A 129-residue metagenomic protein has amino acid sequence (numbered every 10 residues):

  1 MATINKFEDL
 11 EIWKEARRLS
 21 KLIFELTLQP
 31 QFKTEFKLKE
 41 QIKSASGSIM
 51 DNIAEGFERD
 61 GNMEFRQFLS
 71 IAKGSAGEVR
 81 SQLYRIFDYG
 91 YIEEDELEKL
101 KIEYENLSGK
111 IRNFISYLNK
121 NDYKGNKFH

Functional and structural regions predicted by a protein language model:
M1-H129: Amphipathic alpha-helical assembly/interaction segments
